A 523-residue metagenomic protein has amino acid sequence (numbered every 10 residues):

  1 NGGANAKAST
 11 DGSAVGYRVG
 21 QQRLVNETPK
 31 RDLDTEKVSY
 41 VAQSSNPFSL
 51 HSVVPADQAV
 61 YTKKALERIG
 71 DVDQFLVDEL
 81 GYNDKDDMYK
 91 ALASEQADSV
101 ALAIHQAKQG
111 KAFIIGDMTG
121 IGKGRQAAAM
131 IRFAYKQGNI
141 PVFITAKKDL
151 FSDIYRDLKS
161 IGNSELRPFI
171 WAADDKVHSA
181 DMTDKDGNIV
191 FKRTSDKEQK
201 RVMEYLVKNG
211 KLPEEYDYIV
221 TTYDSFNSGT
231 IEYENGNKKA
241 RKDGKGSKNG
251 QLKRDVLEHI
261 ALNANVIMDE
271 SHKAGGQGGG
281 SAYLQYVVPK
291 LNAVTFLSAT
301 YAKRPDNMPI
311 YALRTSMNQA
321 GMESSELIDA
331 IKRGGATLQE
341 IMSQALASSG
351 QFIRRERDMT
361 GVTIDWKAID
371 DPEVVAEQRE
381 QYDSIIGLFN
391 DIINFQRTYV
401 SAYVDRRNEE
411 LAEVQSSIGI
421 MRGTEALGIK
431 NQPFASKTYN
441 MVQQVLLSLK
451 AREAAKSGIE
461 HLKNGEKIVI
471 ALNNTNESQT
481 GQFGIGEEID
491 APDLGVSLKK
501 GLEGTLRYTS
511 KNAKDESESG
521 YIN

Functional and structural regions predicted by a protein language model:
N5-L92, I392-S401, L411-I418: N-terminal accessory segments
V60-A91, G124, Y135-A282, K290 (+2 more regions): SF2 helicase/translocase NTPase motor core, specifically the RecA-like lobe 1 inter-motif segment between Walker
Y89-K111, L446, K450: N-terminal pre-P-loop "Q-motif" helix
G110-M130: Walker A/P-loop
A112-M118, V142, V469-A471: Short hydrophobic/aromatic beta-strand immediately N-terminal to the Walker A/P-loop
M118-T119, E270-H272, A299: Conserved Walker B
N265, S281-I364: Conserved P-loop NTPase motor "coupling/switch" region that bridges the ATPase
I353-G484: Conserved helicase/translocase motor-coupling segment
